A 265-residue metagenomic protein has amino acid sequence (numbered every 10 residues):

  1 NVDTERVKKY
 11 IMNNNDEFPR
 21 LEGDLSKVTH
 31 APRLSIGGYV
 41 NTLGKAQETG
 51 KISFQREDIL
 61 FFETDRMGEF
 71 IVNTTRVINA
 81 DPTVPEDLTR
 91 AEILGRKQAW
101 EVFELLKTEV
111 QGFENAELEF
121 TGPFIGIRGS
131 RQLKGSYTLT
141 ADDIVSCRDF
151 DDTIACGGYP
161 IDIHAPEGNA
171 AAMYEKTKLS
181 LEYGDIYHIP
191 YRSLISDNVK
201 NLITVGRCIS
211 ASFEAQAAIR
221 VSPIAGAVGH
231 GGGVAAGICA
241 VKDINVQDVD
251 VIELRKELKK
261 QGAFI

Functional and structural regions predicted by a protein language model:
N1-I265: Flavin (FAD/FMN)-binding glycine-rich loop and adjacent Rossmann-like elements that form
